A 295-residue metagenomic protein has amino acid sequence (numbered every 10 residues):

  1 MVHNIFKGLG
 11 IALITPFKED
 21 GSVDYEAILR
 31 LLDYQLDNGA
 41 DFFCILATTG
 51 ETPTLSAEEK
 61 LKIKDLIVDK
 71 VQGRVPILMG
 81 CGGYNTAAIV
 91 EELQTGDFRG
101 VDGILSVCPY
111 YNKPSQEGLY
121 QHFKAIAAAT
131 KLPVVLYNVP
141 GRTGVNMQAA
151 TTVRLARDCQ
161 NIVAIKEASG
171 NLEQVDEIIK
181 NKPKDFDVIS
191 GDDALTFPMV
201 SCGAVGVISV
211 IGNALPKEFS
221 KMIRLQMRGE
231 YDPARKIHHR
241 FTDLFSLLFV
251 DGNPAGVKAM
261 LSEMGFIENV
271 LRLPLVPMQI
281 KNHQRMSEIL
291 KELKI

Functional and structural regions predicted by a protein language model:
V2-G144, R154: Active-site beta->alpha loop and helix N-cap motifs at the rims of alpha/beta catalytic domains
G8-P16, N38-A40, A204, I208-I295: C-terminal alpha-helical cap/extension of soluble enzyme domains
E19, Y25, A57, A149 (+2 more regions): Alpha-helix N-capping/helix-start residues
G21, I165, M286: Residue-level signature of catalytic and energy-coupling elements of molecular machines, predominantly ATP/GTP-dependent
Y25, L29-L32, A149, H283-L290: Short, amphipathic alpha-helical "lid/cap" segments that border enzyme active or binding sites
I28, K60, K64, I89 (+6 more regions): A general structural signal for well-ordered alpha-helical segments in protein cores
A128-A129, R142-F249: Catalytic alpha/beta core domains of metabolic enzymes, predominantly
N138-V139, N161-I162, R272-L273: Glycine-rich phosphate-binding "P-loop"
